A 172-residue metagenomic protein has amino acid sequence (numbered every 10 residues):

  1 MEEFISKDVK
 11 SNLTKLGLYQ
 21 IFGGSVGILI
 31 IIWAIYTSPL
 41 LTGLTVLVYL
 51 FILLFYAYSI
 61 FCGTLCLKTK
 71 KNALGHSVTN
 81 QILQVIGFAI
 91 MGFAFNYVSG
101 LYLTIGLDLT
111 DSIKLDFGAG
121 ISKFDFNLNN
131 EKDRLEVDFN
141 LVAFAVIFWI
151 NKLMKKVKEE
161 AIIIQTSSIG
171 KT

Functional and structural regions predicted by a protein language model:
M1-T172: Topology signature of small-to-medium multi-pass alpha-helical membrane proteins
